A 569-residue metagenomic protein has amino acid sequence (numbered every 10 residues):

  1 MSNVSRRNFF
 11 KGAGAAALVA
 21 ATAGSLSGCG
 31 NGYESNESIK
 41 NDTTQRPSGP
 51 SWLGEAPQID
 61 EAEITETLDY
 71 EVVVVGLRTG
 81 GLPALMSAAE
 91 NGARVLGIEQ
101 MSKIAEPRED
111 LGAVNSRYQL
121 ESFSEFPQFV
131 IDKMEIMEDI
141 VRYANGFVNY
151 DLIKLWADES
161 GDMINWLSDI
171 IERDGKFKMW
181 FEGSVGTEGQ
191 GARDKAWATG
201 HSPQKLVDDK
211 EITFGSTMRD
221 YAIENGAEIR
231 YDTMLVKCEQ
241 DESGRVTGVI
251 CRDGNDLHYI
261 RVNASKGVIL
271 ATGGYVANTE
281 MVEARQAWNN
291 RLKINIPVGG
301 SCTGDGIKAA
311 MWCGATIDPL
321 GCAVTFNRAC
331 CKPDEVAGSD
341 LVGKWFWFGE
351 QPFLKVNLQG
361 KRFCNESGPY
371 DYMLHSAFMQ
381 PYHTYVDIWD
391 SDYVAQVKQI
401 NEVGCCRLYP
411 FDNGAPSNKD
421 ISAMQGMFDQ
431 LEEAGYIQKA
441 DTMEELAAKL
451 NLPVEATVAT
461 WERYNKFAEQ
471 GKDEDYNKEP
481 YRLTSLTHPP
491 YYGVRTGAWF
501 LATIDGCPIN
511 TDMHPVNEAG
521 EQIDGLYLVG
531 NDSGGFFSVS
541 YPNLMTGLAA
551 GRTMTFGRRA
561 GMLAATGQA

Functional and structural regions predicted by a protein language model:
M1-A17: N-terminal secretory signal peptides and thylakoid transit peptides that target proteins across membranes
E66-R78: Beta1/beta-strand and adjacent pyrophosphate-binding region of the FAD-binding site in flavoprotein oxidoreductases
E90-R108: Glycine-rich FAD pyrophosphate-binding loop
V130-A192, Q438-T442, L446-K449, A456: Rossmann-like flavin
A157-H258, T279-E280, C330-K332, A468-H488: Conserved redox-cofactor binding core of oxidoreductases
K237, A456-S540: A glycine-rich dinucleotide-binding beta-alpha-beta segment and adjacent secondary-structure elements that constitute
N255-L257, N263-P333, L544, A550-R559: Glycine-rich loop(s) and the adjacent beta-strand/alpha-helix scaffold that form part
I307-A309, T316-K449: An anion/pyrophosphate-binding glycine-rich loop and adjacent beta-alpha core in soluble alpha-beta enzymes
